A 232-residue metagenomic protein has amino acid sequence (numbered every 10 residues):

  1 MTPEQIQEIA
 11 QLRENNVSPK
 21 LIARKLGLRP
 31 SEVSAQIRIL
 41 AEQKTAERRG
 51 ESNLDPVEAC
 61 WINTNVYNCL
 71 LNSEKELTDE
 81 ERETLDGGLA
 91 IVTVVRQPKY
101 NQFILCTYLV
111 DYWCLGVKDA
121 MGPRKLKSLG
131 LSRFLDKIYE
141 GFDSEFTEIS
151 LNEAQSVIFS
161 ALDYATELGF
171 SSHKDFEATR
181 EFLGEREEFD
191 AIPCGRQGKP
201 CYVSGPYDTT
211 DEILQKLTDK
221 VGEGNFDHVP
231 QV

Functional and structural regions predicted by a protein language model:
M1-V17: Short, amphipathic alpha-helical "recognition" segments used to contact nucleic acids or chromatin
R24-R38: Short, basic interhelical loop/turn and adjoining N-cap of the next helix at nucleic-acid- or acidic-partner-contacting
T45-V232: Non-catalytic terminal/accessory regions
